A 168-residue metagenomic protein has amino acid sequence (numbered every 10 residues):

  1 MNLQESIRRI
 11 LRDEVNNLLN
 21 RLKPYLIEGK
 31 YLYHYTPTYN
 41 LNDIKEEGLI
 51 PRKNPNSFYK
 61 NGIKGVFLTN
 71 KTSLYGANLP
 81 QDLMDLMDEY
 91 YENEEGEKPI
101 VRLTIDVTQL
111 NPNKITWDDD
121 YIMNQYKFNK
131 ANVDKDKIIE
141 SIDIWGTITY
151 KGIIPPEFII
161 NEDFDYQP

Functional and structural regions predicted by a protein language model:
M1, D13, G29, E97-V101: Residues at beta-strand starts and edge strands
M1-R21: Short acidic, low-complexity intrinsically disordered linear motifs used for protein-protein interactions
V15-N16, L41, A77, D134 (+1 more regions): Enrichment for repetitive, rod-forming helical segments
N17-V66: ADP-ribose/NAD+-binding catalytic cleft of ART/PARP-like enzymes
H34, R52-E92: Extended catalytic/binding region for NAD+/ADP-ribose chemistry, centered on the ART fold
Y35-L41, N70-K71, T104-L110: Short, flexible beta-strand-to-coil junctions
D43, G76-N78, N113: Short helix/loop capping segments that flank catalytic or ligand/cofactor-binding pockets
I50-N54, D85-P168: Active-site and NAD+-binding cores of ADP-ribose-processing enzymes
